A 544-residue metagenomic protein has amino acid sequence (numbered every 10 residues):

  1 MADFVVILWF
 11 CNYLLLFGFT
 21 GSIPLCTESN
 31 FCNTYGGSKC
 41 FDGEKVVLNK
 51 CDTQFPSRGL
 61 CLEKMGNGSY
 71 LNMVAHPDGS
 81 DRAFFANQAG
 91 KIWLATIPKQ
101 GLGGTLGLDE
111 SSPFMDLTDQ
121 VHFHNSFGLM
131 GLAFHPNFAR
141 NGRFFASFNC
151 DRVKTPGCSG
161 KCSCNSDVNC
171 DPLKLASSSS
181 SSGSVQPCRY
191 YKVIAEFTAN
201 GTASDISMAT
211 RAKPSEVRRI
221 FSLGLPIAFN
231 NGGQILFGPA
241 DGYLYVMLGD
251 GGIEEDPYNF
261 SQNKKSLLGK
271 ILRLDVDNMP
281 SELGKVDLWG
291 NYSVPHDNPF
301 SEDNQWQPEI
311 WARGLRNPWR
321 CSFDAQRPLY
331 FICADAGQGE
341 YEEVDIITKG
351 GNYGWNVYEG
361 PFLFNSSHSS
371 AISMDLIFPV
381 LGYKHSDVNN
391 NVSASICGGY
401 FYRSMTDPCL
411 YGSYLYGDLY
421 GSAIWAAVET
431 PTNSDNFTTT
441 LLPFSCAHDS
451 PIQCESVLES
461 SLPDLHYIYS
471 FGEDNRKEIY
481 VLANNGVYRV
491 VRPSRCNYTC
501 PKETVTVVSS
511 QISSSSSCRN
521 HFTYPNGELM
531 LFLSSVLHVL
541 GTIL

Functional and structural regions predicted by a protein language model:
M1-N12, H521-L531, T542-L544: Classical eukaryotic N-terminal signal peptides for Sec-dependent ER targeting/secretion, especially the positively
F4, G21-P56, D78, A86-A89 (+9 more regions): Beta-propeller domain segments
C11-F31, S515, V536-L544: N-terminal signal peptide
G90-F123, G128: Active-site-surrounding "flap" and adjacent substrate/cofactor-binding loops of secreted or lumenal enzymes, prototyped
S111-H122, V217-I227, Q234: Surface loop/turn signatures of beta-propeller and other carbohydrate-active proteins
C500-L531: C-terminal GPI-anchoring signal of eukaryotic secretory precursors
